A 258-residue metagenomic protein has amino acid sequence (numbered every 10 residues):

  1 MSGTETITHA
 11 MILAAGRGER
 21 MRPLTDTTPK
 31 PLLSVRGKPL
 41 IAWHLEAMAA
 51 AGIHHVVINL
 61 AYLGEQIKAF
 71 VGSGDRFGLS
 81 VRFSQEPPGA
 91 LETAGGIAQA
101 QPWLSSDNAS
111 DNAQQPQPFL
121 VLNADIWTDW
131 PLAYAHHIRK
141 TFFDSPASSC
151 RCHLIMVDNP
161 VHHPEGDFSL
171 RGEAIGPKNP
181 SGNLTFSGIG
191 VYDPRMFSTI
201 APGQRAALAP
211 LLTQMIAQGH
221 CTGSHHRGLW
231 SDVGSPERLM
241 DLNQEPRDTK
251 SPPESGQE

Functional and structural regions predicted by a protein language model:
S2-A10, N183-E258: Conserved alpha/beta core of the MobA/IspD/sugar-nucleotide pyrophosphorylase nucleotidyltransferase superfamily
S2-E65: N-terminal glycine-rich phosphate-binding loop and ensuing alpha1 helix
W43, Q66, Q99, Y134-H137 (+2 more regions): Alpha-helical elements of Rossmann-like donor-binding domains used by nucleotide-donor carbohydrate transfer enzymes
E65-V71: Acidic helix N-cap motif at the loop->helix transition within catalytic regions of sugar-transfer enzymes
G74-G166, R171-G172, S187, A201: Conserved beta-loop-beta/alpha segment of the NTase-like Rossmann-fold superfamily that binds/positions NTPs
R171-L184: A short, charged helix-loop
